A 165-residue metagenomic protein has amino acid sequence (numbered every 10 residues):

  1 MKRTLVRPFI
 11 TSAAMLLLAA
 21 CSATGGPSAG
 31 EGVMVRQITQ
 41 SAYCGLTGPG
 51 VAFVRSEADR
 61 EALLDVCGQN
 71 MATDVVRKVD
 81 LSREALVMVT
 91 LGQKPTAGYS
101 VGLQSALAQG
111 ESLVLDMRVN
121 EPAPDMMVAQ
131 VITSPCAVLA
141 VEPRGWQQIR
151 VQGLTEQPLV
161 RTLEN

Functional and structural regions predicted by a protein language model:
M1-A19: Sec-dependent bacterial lipoprotein signal peptides
C21-N165: Exposed, flexible binding/inhibitory loops of compact, secreted disulfide-stabilized domains
